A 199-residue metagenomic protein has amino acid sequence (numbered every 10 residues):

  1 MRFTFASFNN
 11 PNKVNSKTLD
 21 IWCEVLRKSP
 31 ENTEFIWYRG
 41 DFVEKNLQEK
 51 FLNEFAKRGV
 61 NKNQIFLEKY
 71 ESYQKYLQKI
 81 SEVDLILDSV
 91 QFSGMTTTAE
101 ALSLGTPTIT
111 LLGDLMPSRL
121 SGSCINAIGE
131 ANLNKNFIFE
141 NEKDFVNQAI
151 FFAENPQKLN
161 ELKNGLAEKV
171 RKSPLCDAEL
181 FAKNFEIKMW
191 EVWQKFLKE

Functional and structural regions predicted by a protein language model:
M1-S72: Conserved catalytic-core segment of nucleotide-activated headgroup transferases in glycan assembly
N9-P11, R27, W37-G40, N46-E54 (+1 more regions): C-terminal amphipathic helix plus adjacent low-complexity, charged tail appended to glycosyltransferase catalytic
S16, Q74, E142-K143, E179: Residues in well-ordered alpha-helical elements
K17, I21, D144, N184: Charged catalytic carboxylate motif
K17-T18, L47, K79, S121 (+1 more regions): Residues at alpha-helix caps and immediate loop-helix transition turns in enzyme cores, especially N- and C-cap
F55-A56, K75-Y76, T98: Short, flexible, glycine/charge-rich loop motifs used to bind or transfer phosphoryl groups or to couple energy/partner
N61, E68-V90: Flexible, glycine/threonine-enriched loop-and-boundary segments that flank and lead into catalytic domains of large
I80-S81, L85, S89-C176: Catalytic binding pocket for nucleotide-activated donors in carbohydrate/polymer assembly enzymes
